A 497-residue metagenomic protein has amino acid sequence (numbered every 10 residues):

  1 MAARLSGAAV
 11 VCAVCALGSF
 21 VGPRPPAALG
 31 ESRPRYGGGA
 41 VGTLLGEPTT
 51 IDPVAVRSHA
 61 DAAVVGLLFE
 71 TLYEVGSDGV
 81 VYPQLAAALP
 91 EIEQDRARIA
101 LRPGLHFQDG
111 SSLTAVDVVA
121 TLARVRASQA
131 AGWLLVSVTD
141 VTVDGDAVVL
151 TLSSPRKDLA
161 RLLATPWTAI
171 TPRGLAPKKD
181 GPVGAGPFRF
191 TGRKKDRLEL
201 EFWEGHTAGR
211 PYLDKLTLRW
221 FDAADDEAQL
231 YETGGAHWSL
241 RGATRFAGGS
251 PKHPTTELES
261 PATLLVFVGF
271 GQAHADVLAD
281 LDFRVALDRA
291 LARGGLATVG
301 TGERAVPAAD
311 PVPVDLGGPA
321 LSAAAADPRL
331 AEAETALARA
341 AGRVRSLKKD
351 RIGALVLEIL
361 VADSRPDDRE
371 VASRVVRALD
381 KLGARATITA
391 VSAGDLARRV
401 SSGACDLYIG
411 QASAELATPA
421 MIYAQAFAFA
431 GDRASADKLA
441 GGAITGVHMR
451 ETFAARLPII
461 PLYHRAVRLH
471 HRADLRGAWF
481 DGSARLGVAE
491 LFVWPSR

Functional and structural regions predicted by a protein language model:
T43-E93, A123, V183-G184: N-terminal lobe/hinge region of extracytoplasmic solute-binding protein
V64, A87-A131, V149, L230 (+2 more regions): Aromatic- and charge-enriched surface segment that lines or borders ligand/interaction sites
E91-R96, A131-G174, P187: Surface-exposed binding/hinge segments that line and control ligand-binding clefts or catalytic entry sites
T114-T121, V149, K215, T233 (+5 more regions): Alpha-helical secondary-structure segments
D158-T217, A224-D225: Gly/Pro-rich hinge or "lid" segments in bacterial periplasmic/extracellular proteins
E204-G249: Ligand-site clamp/hinge motif
G302-S346, S364-E370: Structural transition elements
H471-R497: Long beta-strand-rich cores associated with HINT superfamily self-processing modules
